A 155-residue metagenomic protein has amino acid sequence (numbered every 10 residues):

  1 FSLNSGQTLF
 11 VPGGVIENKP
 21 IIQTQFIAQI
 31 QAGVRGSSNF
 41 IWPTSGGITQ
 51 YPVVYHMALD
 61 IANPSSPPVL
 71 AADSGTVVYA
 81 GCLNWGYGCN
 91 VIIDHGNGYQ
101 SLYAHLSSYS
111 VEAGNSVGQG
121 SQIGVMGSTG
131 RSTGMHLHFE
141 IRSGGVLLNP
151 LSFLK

Functional and structural regions predicted by a protein language model:
F1, Y109-S121, G145: Acidic, glycine-anchored pre-beta loop/turn
F1-L3, G130: Short acidic, glycine/serine/threonine-rich helix-capping segments at coil-helix boundaries
N4-G88, Q119, L148: Surface-exposed, glycine-biased beta-strand/turn segments
T49, T76-V78, S107, G124-G127: Conserved positions in beta-strands of structured domains
A72-S110, M135-E140: Zn2+-dependent peptidoglycan hydrolase active-site motif and core
G75, G114-T129: Active-site-proximal beta-strands of protease catalytic cores
S128, H138-G144: Short, exposed beta-strand-loop hairpins at the edges of beta-sheets in extracellular/periplasmic proteins
S143-K155: Short, low-complexity, Pro/Ser/Thr/Gly-rich segments in the mature regions of secreted, periplasmic
